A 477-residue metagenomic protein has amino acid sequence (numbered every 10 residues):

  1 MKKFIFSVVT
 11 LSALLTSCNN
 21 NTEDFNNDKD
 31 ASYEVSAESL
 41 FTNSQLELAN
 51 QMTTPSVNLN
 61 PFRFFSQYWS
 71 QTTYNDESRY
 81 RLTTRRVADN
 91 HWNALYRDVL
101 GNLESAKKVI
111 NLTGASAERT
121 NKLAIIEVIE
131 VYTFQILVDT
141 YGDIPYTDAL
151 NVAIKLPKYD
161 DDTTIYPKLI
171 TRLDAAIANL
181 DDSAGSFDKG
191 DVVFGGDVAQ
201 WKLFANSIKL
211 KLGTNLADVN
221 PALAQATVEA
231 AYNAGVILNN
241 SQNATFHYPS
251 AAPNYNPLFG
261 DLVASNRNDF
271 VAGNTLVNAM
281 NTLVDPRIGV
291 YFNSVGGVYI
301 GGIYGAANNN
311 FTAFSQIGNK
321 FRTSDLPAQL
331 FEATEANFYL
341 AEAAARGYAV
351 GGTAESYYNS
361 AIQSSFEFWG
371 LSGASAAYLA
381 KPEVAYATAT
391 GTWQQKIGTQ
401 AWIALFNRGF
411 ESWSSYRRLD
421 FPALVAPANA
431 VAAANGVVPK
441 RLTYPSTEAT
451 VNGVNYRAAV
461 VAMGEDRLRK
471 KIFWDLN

Functional and structural regions predicted by a protein language model:
M1-F4: Positively charged n-region of N-terminal signal peptides that target proteins for export
F6-V9: Sec-dependent N-terminal signal peptides
C18, Y255-N256, G260-T282, I288-F292 (+1 more regions): Long, intrinsically disordered, low-complexity segments
C18-Q67, T72, R79, T83-R86 (+6 more regions): Membrane-proximal, proline-rich intrinsically disordered regions
E34-E38, T72-G373, A387-Q394, Q400: Structured, solvent-exposed acidic/aromatic patches
A377-Y378: Surface-exposed intrinsically disordered loops and tails
